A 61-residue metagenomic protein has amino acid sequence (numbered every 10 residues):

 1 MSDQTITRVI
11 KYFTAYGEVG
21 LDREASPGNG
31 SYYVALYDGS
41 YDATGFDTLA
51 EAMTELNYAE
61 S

Functional and structural regions predicted by a protein language model:
M1-S31: Short N-terminal "domain-start" leader segments that mark the transition from disordered tails or signal peptides into
L36-G39, A43-S61: A short, charged, amphipathic alpha-helix used as a generic interaction element across diverse proteins
